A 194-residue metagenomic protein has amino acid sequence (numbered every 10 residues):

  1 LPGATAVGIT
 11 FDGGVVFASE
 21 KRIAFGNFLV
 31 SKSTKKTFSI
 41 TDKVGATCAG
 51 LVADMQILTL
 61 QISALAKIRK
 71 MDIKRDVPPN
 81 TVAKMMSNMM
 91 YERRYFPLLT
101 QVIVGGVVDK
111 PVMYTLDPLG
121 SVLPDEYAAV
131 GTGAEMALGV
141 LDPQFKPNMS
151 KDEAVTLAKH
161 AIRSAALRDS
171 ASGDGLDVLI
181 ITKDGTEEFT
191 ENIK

Functional and structural regions predicted by a protein language model:
L1-K194: Long, low-complexity N-terminal extensions
